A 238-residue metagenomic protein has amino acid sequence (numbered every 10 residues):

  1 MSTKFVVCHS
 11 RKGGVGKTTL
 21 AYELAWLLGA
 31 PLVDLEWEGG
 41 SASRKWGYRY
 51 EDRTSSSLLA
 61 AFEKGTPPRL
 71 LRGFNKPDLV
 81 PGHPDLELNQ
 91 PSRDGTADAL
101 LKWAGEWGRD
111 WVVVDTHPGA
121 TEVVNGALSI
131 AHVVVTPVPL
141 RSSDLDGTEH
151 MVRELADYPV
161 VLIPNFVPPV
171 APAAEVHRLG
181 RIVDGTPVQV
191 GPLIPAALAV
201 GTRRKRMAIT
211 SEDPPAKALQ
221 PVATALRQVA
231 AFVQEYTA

Functional and structural regions predicted by a protein language model:
S2-W37: Walker A/P-loop phosphate-binding motif and the immediately C-terminal alpha-helix
A30, V112, V134-V135: Short, well-ordered beta-strand core segments
P31, L35-G108: P-loop/Walker-type NTP enzyme "switch/lid" segment
P91-A99, H150-A171: P-loop/Walker A phosphate-binding loop and immediately adjacent motor/lid segment at beta-alpha junctions
G119-S142: Inter-motif core of Ras-like GTPase G domains
S129, R153-Y158, V183-D184: Short, conserved loop/helix-junction motifs that constitute active-site signature segments in enzyme catalytic cores
F166-P214, L226: Beta-strand-loop-alpha "switch" segments that mediate conformational coupling across diverse proteins
I209-A238: NTP-binding/hydrolysis catalytic cores, primarily Walker-type P-loop NTPases
